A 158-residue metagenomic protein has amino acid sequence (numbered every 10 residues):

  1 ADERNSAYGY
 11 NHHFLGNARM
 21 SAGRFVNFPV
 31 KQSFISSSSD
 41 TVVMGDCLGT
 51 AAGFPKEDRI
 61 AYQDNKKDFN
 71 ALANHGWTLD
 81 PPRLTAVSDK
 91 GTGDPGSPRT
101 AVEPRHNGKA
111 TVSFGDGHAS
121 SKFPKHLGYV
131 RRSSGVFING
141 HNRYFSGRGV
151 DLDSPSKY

Functional and structural regions predicted by a protein language model:
A1-Y158: Short, well-structured segments within or immediately adjacent to enzyme catalytic domains that line ligand-binding
